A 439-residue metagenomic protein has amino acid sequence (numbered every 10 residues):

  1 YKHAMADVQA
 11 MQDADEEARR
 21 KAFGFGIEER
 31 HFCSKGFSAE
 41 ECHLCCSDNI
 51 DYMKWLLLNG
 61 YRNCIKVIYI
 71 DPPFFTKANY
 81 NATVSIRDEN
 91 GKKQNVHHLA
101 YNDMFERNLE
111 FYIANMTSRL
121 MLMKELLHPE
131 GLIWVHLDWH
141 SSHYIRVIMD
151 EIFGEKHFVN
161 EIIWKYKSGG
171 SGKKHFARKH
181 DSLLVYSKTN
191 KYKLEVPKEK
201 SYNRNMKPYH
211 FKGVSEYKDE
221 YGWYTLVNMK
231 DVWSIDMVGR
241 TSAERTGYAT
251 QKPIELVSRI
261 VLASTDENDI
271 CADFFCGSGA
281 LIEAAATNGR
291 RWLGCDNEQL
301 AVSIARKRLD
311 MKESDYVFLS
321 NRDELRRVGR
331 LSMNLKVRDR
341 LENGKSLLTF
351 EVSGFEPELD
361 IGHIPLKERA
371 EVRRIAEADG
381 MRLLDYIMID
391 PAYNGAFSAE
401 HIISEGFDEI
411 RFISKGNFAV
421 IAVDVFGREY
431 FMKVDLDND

Functional and structural regions predicted by a protein language model:
Y1-F37, E41, I50, L58-R62 (+9 more regions): Accessory, often C-terminal, charged low-complexity segments
F32-F37, V96-E106, I235-G247: Short glycine/proline-rich turn/loop motifs
E41, N49-Y52, N108, Y112-L120 (+4 more regions): Alpha-helical packing segments of well-folded alpha/beta enzyme cores
C45, W134-V135, F274, G294: Conserved SAM-binding loop
G60-L132, H140, P197-E220, T287-R290: SAM-dependent methyltransferase catalytic-core segment centered on the flexible catalytic loop and adjoining short
E244-L256: Conserved SAM-binding loop and adjacent beta-strand
N268-F275: Conserved class I S-adenosyl-L-methionine
G279-E283: Glycine-rich SAM-binding Motif I of class I
